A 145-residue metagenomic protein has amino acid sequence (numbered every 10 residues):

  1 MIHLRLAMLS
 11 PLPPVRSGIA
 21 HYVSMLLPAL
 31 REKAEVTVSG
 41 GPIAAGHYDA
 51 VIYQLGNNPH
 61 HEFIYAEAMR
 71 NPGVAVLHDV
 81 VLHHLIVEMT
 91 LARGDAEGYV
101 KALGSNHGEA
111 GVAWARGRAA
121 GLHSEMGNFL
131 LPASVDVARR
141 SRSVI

Functional and structural regions predicted by a protein language model:
M1-P42, Y48, M69-A75, V135 (+1 more regions): N-terminal subdomain of nucleotide-sugar transferases
L12, H47, L85, G121-L122 (+1 more regions): Broad hydrophobic/π-residue packing in well-ordered secondary structure
Y22, G56-H60, Y65, L122-A133: Soluble or luminal CAZymes and related metallo-dependent hydrolases
A44-N57: Short, well-ordered secondary-structure micro-motifs within conserved domains or adaptor modules
L55-N71, A75-A110: An aromatic- and histidine-rich active-site surface loop
V100-S143: Membrane-proximal helix-turn-helix segments that form the acceptor-binding/catalytic region of lipid-linked
